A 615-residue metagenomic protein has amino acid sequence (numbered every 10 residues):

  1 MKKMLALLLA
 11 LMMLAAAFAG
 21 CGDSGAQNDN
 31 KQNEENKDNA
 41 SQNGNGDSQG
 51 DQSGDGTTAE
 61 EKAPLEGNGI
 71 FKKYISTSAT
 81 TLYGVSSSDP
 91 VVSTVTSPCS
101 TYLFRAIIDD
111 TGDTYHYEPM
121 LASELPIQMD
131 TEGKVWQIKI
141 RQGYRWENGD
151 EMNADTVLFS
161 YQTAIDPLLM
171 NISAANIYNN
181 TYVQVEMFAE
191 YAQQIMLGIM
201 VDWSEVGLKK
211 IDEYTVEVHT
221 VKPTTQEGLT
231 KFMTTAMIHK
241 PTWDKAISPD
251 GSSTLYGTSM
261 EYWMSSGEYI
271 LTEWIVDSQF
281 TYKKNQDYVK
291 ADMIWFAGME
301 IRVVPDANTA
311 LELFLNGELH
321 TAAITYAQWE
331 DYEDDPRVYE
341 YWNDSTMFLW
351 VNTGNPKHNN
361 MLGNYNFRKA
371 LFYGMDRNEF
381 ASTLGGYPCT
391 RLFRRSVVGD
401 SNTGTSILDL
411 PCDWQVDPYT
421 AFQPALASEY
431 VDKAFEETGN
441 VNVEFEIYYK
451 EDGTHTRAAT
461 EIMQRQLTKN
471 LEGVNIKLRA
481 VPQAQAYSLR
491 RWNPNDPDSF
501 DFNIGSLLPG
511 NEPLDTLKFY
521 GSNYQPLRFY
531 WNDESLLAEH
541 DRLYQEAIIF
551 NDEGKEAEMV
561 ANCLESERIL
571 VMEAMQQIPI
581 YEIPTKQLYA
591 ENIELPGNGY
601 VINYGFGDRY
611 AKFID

Functional and structural regions predicted by a protein language model:
A59, P64, S204, K369 (+5 more regions): Extracytoplasmic/peripheral linker and loop segments enriched in polar/acidic and small residues with frequent Thr/Pro
K73, V276, T420-P509, F519 (+1 more regions): Ligand/substrate-recognition segments at binding pockets and active sites
Y74-T131, M264: N-terminal lobe/hinge region of extracytoplasmic solute-binding protein
I108-G112, S204, H219-T224, L229-G298: Gly/Pro-rich hinge or "lid" segments in bacterial periplasmic/extracellular proteins
S173-A246: Surface-exposed binding/hinge segments that line and control ligand-binding clefts or catalytic entry sites
T254-M260, D287-D331: Ligand-site clamp/hinge motif
G386-A434, E451-R457: Structural transition elements
Y589-D615: Long beta-strand-rich cores associated with HINT superfamily self-processing modules
